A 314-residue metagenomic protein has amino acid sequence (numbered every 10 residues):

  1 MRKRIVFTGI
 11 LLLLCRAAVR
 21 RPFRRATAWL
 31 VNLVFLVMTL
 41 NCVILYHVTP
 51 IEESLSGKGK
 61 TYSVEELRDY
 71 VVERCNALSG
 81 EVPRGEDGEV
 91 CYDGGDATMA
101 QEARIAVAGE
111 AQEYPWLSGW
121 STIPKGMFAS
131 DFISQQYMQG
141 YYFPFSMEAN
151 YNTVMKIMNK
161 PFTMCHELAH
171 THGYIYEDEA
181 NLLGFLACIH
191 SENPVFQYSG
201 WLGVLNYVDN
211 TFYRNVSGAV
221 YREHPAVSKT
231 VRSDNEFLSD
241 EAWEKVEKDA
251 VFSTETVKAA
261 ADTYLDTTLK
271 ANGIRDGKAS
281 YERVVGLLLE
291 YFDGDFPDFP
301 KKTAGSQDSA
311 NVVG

Functional and structural regions predicted by a protein language model:
M1-R16: Membrane-embedded alpha-helical segments of integral membrane proteins
R24-H47: Internal/C-terminal transmembrane anchor helices
H47-A108: Membrane-interface segments at or immediately adjacent to transmembrane helices that form the boundary between
K60-Y62, V90-A97, N150-V154, C165-H172 (+1 more regions): Second-shell loop/turn segments in exported
P83-T153, I157: Auxiliary, metal-adjacent structural segments of Zn-dependent hydrolase domains
F162-N181, F185-L186: Active-site recognition of the HExxH zinc-binding catalytic motif
L182-A242: Active-site/pore-lining binding-face segments in mid-to-C-terminal subdomains
F237-G314: Pan-zinc metallopeptidase signature
